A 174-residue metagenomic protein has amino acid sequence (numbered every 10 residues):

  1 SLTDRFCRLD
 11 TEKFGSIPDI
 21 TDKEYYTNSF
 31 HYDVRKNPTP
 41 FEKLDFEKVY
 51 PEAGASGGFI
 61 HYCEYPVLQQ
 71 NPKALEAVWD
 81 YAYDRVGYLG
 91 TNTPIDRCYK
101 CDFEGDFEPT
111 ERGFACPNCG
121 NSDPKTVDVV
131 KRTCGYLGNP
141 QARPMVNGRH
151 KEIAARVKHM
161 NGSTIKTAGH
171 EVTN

Functional and structural regions predicted by a protein language model:
S1-N174: Long, C-terminal-biased catalytic regions of enzyme "large/alpha" subunits
